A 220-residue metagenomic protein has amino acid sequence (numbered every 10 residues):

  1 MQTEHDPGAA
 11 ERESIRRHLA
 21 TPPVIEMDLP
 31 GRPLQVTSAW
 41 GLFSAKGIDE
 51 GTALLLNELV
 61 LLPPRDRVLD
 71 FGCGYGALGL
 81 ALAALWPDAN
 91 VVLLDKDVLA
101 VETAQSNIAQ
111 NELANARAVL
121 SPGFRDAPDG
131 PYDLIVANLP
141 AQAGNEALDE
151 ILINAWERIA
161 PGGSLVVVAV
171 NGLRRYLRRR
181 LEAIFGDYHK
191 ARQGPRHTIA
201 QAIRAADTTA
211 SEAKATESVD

Functional and structural regions predicted by a protein language model:
M1-P30, G41: N-terminal auxiliary segments of SAM/dcSAM-dependent transferases
E50-P128, L134-A137: Conserved SAM/SAH cofactor-binding pocket of Class I
D95-D97, A147, V170: Short beta->alpha hinge that forms the Motif I/post-I loop of the SAM-binding pocket
L134-E146: A short SAM/SAH-binding and catalytic strip from SAM-dependent methyltransferases
D149-P161: A short glycine-rich, Lys/Arg-flanked "PGG" loop and its adjoining helix->strand segment in the class I
G162-A169: Conserved beta-strand signature within the Rossmann-like core of class I S-adenosyl-L-methionine
V170-F185: Conserved class I S-adenosyl-L-methionine
Q193-D220: Core SAM-dependent methyltransferase catalytic element
